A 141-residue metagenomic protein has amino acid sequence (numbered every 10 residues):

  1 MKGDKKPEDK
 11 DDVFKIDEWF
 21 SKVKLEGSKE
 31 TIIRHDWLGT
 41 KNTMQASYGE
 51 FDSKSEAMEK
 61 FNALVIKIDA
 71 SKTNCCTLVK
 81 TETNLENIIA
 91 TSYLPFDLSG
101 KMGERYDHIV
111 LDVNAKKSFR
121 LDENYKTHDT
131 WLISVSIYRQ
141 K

Functional and structural regions predicted by a protein language model:
M1-K41: N-terminal leader/targeting segments
P7, D12-V13, K54, E86 (+1 more regions): Short linear sequence motifs
D12, D17-W19, A57, F61 (+3 more regions): A broad "ordered helical/assembly scaffold" signature
L25, W37, S47, L98-K101 (+1 more regions): Intrinsically disordered, low-complexity segments enriched in small/polar residues
G27-Y93: Long, charged/polar, surface-exposed segments that mediate recognition or autoinhibition
V65-K141: A charged, solvent-exposed segment within the mature domains of Sec-exported extracytoplasmic proteins
